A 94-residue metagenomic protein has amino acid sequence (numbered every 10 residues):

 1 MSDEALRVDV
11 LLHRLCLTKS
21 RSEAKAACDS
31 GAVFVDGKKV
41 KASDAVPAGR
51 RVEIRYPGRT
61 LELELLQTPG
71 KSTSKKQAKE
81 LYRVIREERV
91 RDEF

Functional and structural regions predicted by a protein language model:
M1-V10, R14, R21-S22, A26 (+2 more regions): Strongly charged
G31: Glycine-centered, phosphate/nucleic-acid-interacting loop/turn motifs that mediate DNA/RNA or nucleotide
